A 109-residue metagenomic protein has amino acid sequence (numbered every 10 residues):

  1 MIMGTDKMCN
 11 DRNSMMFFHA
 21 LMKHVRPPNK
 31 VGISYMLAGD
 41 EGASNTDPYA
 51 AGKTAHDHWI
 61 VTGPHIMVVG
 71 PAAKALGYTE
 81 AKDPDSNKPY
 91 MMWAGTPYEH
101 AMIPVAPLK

Functional and structural regions predicted by a protein language model:
M1-K109: Primary mode marks residue(s) on the alpha4-beta5-alpha5 output face of response regulator receiver
